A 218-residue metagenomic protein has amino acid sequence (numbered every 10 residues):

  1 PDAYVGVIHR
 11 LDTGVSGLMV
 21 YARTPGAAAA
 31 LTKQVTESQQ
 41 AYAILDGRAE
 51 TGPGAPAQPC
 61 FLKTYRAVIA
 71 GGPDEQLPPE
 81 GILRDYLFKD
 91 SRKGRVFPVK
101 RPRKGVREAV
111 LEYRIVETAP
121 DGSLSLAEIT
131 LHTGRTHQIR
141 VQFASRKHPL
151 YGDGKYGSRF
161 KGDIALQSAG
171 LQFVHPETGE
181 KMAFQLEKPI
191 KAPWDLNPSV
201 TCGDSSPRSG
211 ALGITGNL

Functional and structural regions predicted by a protein language model:
P1-P198: RNA pseudouridine synthases
T215-L218: Gram-positive cell-envelope targeting signals
